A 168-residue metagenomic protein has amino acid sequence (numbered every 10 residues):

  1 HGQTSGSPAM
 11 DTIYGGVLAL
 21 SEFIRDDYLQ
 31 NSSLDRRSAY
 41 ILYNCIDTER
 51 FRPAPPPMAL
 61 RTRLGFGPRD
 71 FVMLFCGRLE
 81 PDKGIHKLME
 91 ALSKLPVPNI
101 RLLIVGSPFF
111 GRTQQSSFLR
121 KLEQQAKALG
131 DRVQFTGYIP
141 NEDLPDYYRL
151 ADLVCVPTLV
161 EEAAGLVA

Functional and structural regions predicted by a protein language model:
H1-L20: A conserved, positively charged/aromatic
L18, M58, G67-K83, M89-L92 (+1 more regions): Conserved donor-binding/catalytic core segment of Leloir-type glycosyltransferases
F23, C45: Carbohydrate-associated surface elements
R52-F66, V72, R120: A short helix/loop element that forms part of the nucleotide-sugar donor recognition site in Leloir-type
R101-K121: Glycosyltransferase donor-sugar binding loop
Q115-E142: Nucleotide-activated donor-binding/catalytic signature segment of Leloir-type glycosyltransferases, i.e., the conserved
Y138-I139, D146-A151: Short alpha-helical donor nucleotide-sugar binding micro-motif in glycosyltransferases
R149-A163: Acidic donor-binding loop of glycosyltransferase active sites
